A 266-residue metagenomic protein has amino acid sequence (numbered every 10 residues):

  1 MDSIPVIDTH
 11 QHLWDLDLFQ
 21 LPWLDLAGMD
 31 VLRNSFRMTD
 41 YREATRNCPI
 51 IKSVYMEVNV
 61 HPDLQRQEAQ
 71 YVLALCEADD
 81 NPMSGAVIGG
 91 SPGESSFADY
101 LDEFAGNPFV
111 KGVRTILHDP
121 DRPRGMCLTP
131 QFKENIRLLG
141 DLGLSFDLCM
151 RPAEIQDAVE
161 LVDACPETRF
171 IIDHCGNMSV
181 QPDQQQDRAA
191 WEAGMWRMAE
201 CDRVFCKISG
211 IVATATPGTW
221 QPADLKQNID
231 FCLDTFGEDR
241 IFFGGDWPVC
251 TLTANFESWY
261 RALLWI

Functional and structural regions predicted by a protein language model:
M1-A74, R261-A262: An N-terminally biased module of ancient metal coordination in phosphate/nucleic-acid-related enzymes
M1-I4, R42-E43, S96-N107, Q156-C165 (+2 more regions): Short amphipathic alpha-helices and their capping/turn segments at secondary-structure boundaries
S3-P5, C48-V54, D80-G85, G106-K111 (+4 more regions): Short, well-ordered coil/turn segments that N-cap beta-strands
H10-W14, C149, H174: Histidine-centered divalent metal-coordination motifs
Q11, V58, C175, D246-W247: Active-site metal-binding loops of divalent metal-dependent hydrolases
D63-P82, V162-I172, P222-D234, E257-I266: Short, electropositive alpha-helical surface patch
R66-E154, E160-D163, G176, K207-I211 (+1 more regions): Active-site gating/metal-coordination segments in enzymes
V180-P182, Q186-I266: H/E-rich (His + Asp/Glu) clusters that bind or coordinate divalent metals
